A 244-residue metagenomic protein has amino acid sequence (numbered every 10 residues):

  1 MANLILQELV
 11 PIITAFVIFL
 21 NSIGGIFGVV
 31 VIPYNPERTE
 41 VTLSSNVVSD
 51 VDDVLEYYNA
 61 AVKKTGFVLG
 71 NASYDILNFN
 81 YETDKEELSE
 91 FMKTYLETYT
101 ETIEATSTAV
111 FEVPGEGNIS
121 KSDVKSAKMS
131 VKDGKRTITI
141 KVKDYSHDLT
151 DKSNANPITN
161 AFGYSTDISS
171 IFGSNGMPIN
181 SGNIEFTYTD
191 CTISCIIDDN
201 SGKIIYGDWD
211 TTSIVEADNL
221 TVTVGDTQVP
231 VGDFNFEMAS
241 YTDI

Functional and structural regions predicted by a protein language model:
A2-V30: Sec-dependent N-terminal signal peptides of Gram-positive bacterial secreted proteins and lipoproteins
F19-I244: Subset-of-secretome marker
